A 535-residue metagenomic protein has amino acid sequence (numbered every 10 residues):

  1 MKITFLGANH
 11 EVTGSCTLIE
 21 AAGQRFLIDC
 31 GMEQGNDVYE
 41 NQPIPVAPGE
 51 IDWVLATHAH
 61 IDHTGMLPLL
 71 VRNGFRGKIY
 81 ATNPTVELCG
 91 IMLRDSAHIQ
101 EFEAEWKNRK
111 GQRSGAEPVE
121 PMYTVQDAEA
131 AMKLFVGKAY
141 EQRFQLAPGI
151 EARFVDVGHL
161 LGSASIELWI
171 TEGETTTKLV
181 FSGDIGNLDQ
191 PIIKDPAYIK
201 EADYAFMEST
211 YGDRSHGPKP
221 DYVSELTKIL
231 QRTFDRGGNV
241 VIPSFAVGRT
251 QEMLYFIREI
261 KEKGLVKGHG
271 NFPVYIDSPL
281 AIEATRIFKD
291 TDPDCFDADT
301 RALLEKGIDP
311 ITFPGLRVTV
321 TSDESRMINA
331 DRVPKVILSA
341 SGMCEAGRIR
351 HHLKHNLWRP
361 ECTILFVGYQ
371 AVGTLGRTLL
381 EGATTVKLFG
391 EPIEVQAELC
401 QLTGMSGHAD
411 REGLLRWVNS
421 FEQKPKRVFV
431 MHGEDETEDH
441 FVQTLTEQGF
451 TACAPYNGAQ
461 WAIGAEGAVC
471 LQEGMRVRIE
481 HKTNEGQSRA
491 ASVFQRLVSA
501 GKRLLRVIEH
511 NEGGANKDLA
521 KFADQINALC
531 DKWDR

Functional and structural regions predicted by a protein language model:
M1-L55, H60, T64, V71-E252 (+2 more regions): His/Asp/Glu-rich metal-coordinating catalytic cores of metallo-dependent phosphodiesterases/hydrolases acting on
D52, D203, K335, C362 (+1 more regions): Conserved acidic residues
Q100-E105, D292-E305, K387, V469-Q495: A polyampholytic, Gly/Pro-enriched intrinsically disordered region
I150-F154, I287-C295, L415-W417, A465-M475: Short, surface-exposed amphipathic charged segments that create phosphate/polyanion-binding patches used for binding
P191-F206, P293-T300, Q370-Q396: Short, compositionally biased "basic patch" segments
I229-L375, V386-K387, E422, T437-D439 (+4 more regions): Hard-cation-handling environments
K387-V418: Generic long, charged, amphipathic alpha-helical segments
G458-D518: Charged, amphipathic alpha-helical linkers/stalks
